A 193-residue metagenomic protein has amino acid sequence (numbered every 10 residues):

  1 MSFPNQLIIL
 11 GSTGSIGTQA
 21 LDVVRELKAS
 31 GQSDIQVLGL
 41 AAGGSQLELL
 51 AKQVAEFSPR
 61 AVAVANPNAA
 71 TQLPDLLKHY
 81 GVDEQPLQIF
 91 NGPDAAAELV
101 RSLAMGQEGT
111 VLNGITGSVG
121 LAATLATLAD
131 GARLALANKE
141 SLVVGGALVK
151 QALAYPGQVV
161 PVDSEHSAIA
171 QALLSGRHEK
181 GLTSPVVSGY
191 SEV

Functional and structural regions predicted by a protein language model:
M1-V62: N-terminal Rossmann-like dinucleotide-binding module
I9, V64, Q88-G92, L112-N113 (+3 more regions): General beta-strand structural signal in soluble alpha/beta enzymes
T13, V54, V111, G131 (+1 more regions): Residue-level signal for inorganic ion chemistry
S58-R60, V82-L87, E108, D130-R133 (+1 more regions): A short helix->loop->beta-strand "cap" motif at the edges of active sites that frequently abuts
A69-T71, S141-G145, H166-A168, V193: Short gly/pro/ser/thr-enriched loop/turn and capping motifs at secondary-structure boundaries
L73, A97, G114-D130, K139-Q158: Rossmann-fold NAD(P)-binding glycine/threonine-rich loop
P74-L76, Y80-E108, I115-G120: A structured beta-alpha segment of the ubiquitous adenosine-cofactor-binding alpha/beta core
H166-A168, A172-V193: Conserved anion/nucleotide-ligand pocket segment
